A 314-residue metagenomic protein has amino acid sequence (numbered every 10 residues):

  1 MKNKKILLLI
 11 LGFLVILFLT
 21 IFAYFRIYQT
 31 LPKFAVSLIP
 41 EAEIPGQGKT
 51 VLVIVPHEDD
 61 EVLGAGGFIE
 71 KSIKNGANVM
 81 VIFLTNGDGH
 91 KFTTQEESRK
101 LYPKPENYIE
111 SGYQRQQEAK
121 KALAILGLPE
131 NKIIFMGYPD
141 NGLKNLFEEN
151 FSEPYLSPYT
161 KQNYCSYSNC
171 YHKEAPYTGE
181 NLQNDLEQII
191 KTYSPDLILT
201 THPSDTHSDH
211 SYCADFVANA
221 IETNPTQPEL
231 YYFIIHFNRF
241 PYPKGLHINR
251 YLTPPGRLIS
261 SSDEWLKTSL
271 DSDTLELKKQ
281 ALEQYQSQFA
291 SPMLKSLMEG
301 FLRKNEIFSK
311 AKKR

Functional and structural regions predicted by a protein language model:
M1-I16: N-terminal Sec-pathway targeting helices
I6-L9, T20-Y193, A218-Y232, S262-E264 (+3 more regions): Active-site rim/loop-helix segments in enzyme catalytic domains that contact anionic ligands
D60-L63, G89-K91, P203-H210, F240: Active-site environment of divalent metal-dependent phosphoester hydrolases
L186-D205, H210: Proline-aspartate-enriched helix->loop->beta-strand connector
D209-I221: Short Gly/Thr/Asp-enriched flexible loops that form oxyanion-binding sites at enzyme active sites
N224-H247: Short, flexible loop segments at boundaries between secondary-structure elements
K244-Q288: A conserved mid-domain beta-alpha-beta active-site/ligand-binding segment of alpha/beta enzyme cores
Q286-R314: C-terminal and late-domain segments of enzyme folds
